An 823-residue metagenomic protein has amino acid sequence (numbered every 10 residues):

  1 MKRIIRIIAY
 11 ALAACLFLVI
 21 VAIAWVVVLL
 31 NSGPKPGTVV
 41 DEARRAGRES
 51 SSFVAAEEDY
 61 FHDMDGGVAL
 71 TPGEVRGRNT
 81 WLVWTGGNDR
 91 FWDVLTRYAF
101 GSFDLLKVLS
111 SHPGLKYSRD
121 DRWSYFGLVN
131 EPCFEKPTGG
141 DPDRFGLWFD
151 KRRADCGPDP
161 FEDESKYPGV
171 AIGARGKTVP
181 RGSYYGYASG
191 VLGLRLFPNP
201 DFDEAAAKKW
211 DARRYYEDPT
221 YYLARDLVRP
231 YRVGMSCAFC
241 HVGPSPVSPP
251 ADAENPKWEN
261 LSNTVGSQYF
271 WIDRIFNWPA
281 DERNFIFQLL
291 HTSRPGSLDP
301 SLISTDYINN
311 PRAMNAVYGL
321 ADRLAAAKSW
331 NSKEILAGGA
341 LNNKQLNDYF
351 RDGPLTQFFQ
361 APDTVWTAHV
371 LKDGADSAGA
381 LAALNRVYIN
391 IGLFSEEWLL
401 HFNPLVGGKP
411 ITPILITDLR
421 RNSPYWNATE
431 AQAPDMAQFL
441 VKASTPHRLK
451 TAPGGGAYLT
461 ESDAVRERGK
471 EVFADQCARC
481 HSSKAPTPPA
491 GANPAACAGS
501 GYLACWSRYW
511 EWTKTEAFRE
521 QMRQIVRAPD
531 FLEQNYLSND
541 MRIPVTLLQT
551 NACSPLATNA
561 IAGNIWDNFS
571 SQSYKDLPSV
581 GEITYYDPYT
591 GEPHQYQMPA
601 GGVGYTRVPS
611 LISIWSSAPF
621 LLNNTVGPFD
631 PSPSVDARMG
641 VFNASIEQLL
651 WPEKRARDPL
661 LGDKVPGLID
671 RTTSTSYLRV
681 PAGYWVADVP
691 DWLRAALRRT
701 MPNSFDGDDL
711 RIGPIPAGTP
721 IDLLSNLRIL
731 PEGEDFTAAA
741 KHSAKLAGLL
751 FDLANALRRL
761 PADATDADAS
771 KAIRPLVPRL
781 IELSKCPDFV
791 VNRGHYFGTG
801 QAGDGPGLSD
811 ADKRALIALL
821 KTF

Functional and structural regions predicted by a protein language model:
I4-C15, V19-F823: Periplasmic c-type cytochrome electron-transfer domains
